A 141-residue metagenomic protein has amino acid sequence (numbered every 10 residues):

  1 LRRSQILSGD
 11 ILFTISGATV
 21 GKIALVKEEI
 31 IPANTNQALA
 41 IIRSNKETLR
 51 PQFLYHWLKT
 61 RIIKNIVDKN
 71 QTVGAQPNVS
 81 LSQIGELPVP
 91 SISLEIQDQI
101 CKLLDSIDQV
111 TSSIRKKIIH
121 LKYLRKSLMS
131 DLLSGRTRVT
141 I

Functional and structural regions predicted by a protein language model:
L1-K59: A short beta-sheet element
G17, T60, L81-I84, K126: ATP/adenylate-binding site constellation spanning eukaryotic-like Ser/Thr protein kinases, ABC-transporter
K22, A38-I41, N78, Q83 (+3 more regions): Residue-level recognition of specific faces of alpha-helices
L25-K27, K69-V73: Short amphipathic beta-strand starts and helix->beta connectors
P32-A40, R50-Q52, T72-E95: A short glycine-rich beta-alpha junction/loop motif
I63-V67: Periplasmic-binding protein-like
S91-I141: Amphipathic alpha-helical coiled-coil/heptad-repeat segments
